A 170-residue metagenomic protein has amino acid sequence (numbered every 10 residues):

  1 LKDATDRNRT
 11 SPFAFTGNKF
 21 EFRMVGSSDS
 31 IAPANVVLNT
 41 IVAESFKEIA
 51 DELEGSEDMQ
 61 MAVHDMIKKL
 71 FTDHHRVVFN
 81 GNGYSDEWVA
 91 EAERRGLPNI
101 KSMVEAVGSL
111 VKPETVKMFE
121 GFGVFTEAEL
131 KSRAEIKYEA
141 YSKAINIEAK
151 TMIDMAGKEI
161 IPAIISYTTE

Functional and structural regions predicted by a protein language model:
L1-E170: Acidic, glycine-enriched catalytic cores built around paired aspartates
